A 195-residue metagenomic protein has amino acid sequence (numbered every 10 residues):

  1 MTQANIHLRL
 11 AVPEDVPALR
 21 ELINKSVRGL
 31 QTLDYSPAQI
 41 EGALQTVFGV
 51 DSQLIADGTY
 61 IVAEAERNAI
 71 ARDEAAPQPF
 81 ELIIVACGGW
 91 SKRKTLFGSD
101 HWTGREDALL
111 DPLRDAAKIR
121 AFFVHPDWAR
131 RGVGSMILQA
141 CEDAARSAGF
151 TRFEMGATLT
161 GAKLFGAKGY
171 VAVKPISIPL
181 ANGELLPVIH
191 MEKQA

Functional and structural regions predicted by a protein language model:
H7-E21: A short beta-loop-alpha structural element at the N-terminal edge of CoA-dependent acyl/N-acetyltransferase catalytic
A11, R120, G156-A157: Small/polar loops that bind or transfer phosphate-bearing groups
N24-V50: Conserved GNAT-fold acetyl-CoA-binding loop/helix
V47-V62, E66-E74, R93-F97, K118: A short helix-loop-beta-strand connector motif used in the catalytic cores of GNAT acetyltransferases and, in some
A71-A129, Q139, A144, S177-P187: Conserved acyl-donor/pantetheine-binding loop and adjacent beta-alpha core of acyl/acetyltransferases and related
G132-G134: Conserved G/P- and acidic residue-centered "switch" motifs that form tight phosphate/ATP-binding loops in soluble
L138, A145-T158: Conserved GNAT acetyl-CoA-binding A-motif
T158-A162, K168, K174, I178-A195: C-terminal "cap" of GNAT-fold acetyltransferases
